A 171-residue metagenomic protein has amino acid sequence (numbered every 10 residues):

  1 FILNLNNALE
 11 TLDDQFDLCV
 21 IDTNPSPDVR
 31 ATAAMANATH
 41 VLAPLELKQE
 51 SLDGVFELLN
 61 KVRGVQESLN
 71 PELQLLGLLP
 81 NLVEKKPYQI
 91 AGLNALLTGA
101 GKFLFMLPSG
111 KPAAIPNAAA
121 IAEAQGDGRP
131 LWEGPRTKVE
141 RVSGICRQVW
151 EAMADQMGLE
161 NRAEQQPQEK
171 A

Functional and structural regions predicted by a protein language model:
F1-P27: Cytosolic-facing regulatory segments adjacent to core modules
L5-N6, L58-Q66, I90-G101: Short, well-ordered amphipathic alpha-helices
T11, A31-Q49: Inter-motif core of Ras-like GTPase G domains
D53-L76: Anionic-ligand binding region
L82-W132: Beta-strand-loop-alpha "switch" segments that mediate conformational coupling across diverse proteins
A124-R147: C-terminal boundary of histidine-terminating zinc-finger modules
